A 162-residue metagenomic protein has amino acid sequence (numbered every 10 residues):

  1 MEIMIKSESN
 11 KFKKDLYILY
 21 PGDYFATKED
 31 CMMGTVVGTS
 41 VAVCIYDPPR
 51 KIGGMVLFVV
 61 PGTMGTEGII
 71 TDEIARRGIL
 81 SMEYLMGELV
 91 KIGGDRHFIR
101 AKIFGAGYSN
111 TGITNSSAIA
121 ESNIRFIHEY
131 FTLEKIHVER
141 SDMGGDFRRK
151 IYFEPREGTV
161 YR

Functional and structural regions predicted by a protein language model:
M1-E29: Basic, amphipathic N-terminal segments that precede the first structured/catalytic domain
G22-D23, E29-G34, V43-I45, K91 (+3 more regions): A generic local secondary-structure boundary/capping motif
D30-I92: Conserved mixed alpha/beta catalytic, RNA-binding, or beta-rich assembly cores of soluble enzyme, regulatory
V59-M64, G105-S109, G144-D146: Acidic, glycine-rich active-site loops and adjacent beta-strand->loop/helix elements that engage anionic groups
G78-L85, I99, N123, I127: Amphipathic alpha-helical interface surfaces
H97-G105: Short glycine-rich phosphate-binding loop at a beta-alpha junction
Y108-A120: Phosphate/ribose-phosphate-bearing ligand recognition and processing surfaces, centered on ADP-ribose/NAD(+/P+) systems
A118-R162: Divalent-metal-activated hydrolytic enzyme cores
